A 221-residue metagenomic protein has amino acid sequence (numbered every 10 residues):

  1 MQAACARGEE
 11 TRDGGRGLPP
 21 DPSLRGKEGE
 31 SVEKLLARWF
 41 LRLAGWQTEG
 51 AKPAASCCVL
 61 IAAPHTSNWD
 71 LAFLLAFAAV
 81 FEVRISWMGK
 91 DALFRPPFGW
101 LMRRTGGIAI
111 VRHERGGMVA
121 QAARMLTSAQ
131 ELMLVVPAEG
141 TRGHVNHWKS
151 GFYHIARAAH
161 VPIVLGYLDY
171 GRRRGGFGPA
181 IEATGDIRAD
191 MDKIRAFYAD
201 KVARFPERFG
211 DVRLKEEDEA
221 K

Functional and structural regions predicted by a protein language model:
D13-R16, I194: Catalytic machinery of carbohydrate-active enzymes, primarily nucleotide-sugar-dependent glycosyltransferases
G15-E49: Extreme N-terminal tail/first-helix region
L18-D21, K52, P96, F205: Intrinsic-disorder/low-complexity coil detector
G26, L41-D200, R213-L214: Soluble catalytic domains of membrane acyltransferases
D200-K221: Charged phosphate-binding loop/patch that engages nucleotide di/tri-phosphates or the phosphate backbone of nucleic
